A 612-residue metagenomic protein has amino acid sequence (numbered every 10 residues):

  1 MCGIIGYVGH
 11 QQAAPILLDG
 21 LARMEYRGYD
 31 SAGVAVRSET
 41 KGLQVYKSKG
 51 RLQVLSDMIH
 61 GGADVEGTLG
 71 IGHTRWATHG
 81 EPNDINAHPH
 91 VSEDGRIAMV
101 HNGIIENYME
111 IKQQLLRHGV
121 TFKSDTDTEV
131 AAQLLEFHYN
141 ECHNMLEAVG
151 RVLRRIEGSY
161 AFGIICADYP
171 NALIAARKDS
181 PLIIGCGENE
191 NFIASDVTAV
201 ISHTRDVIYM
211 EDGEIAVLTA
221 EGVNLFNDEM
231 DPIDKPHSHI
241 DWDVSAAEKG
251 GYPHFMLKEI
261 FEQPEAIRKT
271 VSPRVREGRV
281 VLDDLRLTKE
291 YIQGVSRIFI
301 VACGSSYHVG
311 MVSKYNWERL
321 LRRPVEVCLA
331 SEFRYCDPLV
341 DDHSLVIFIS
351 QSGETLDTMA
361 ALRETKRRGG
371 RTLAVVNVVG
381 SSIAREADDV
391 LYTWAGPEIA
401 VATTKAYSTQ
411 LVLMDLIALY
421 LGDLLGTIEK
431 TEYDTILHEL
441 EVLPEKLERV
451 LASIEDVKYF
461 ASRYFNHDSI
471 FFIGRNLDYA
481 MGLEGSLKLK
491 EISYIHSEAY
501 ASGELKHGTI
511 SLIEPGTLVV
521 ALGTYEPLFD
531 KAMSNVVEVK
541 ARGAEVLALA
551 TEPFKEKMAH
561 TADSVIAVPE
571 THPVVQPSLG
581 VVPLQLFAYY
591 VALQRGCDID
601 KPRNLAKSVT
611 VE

Functional and structural regions predicted by a protein language model:
M1-K249, P253, E265-S296, Y335 (+4 more regions): Conserved short alpha-helical segments that host acidic/polar catalytic motifs at enzyme active sites
Y7-H10, H101, T121, D125 (+19 more regions): Hydrophobic alpha-helical scaffolding
T68, G72-I85, R276-K289, S313-I349 (+2 more regions): Glycine-rich oxoanion-binding loops at beta->alpha junctions
I183-R205, Y209, S331-T365, K506-K540 (+2 more regions): Glycine-rich, anion-gripping cofactor-binding loops and their flanking helix/strand elements in enzyme active sites
M230, E545, T571-E612: Generic C-terminus detector
Q263-I267, V271-F299, D389-L518, A592-E612: Active-site phosphate/pyrophosphate-binding segments
Q293-V442, L522-P527, K531-V565, F587: Glycine-rich phosphate-binding loops that contact phosphosugars or nucleotide phosphates
